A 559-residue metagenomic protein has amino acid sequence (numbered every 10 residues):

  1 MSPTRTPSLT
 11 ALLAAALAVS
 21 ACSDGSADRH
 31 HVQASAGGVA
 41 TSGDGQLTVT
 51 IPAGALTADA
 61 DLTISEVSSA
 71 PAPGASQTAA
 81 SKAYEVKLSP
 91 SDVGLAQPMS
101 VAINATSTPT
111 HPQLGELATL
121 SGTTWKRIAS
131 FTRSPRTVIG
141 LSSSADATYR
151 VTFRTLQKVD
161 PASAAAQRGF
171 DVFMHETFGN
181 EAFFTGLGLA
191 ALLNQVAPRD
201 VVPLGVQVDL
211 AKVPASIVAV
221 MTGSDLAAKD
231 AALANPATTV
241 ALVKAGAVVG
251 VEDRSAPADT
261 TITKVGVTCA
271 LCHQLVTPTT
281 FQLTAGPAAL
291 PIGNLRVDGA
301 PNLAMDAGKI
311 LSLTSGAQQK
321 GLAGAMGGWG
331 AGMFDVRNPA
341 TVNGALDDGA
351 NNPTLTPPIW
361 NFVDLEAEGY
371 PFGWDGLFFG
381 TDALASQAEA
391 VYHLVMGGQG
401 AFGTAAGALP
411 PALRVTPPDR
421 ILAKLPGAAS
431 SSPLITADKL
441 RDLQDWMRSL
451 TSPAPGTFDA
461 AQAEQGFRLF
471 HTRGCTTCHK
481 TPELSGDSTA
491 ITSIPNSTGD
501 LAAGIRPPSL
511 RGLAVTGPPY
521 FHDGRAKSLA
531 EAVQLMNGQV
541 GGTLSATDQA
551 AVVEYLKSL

Functional and structural regions predicted by a protein language model:
M1-A11: Bacterial N-terminal signal peptides that target proteins for export
A18-A21: C-terminal motif of bacterial Sec signal peptides marking the signal peptidase cleavage site
S23-G25: Bacterial signal peptide processing site
R29-V39, S68-G122, D146-Q157: Proteolytic processing hotspots in large secreted/extracellular or virion-associated proteins and select intracellular
G38-A70: Predominantly extracellular/luminal regions of secreted and cell-surface proteins, especially disulfide-bonded
A55-D61, D92-S100, R133-R150: Extracellular interaction modules
G122-S130: Surface-exposed loop/edge segments in extracytoplasmic proteins
F153-L559: Periplasmic c-type cytochrome electron-transfer domains
